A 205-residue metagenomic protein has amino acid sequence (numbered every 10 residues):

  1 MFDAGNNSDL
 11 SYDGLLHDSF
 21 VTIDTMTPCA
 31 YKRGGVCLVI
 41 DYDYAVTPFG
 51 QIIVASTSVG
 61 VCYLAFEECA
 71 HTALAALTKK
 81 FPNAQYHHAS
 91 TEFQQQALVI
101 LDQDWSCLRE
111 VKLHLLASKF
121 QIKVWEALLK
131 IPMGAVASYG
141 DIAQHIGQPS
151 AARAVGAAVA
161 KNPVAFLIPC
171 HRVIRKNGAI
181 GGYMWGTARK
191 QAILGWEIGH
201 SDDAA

Functional and structural regions predicted by a protein language model:
M1-S150, E197-A205: Basic nucleic-acid-binding alpha-helical/helix-turn surface characteristic of O6-alkylguanine DNA
S150-A192: Short glycine/serine-rich loop segments
